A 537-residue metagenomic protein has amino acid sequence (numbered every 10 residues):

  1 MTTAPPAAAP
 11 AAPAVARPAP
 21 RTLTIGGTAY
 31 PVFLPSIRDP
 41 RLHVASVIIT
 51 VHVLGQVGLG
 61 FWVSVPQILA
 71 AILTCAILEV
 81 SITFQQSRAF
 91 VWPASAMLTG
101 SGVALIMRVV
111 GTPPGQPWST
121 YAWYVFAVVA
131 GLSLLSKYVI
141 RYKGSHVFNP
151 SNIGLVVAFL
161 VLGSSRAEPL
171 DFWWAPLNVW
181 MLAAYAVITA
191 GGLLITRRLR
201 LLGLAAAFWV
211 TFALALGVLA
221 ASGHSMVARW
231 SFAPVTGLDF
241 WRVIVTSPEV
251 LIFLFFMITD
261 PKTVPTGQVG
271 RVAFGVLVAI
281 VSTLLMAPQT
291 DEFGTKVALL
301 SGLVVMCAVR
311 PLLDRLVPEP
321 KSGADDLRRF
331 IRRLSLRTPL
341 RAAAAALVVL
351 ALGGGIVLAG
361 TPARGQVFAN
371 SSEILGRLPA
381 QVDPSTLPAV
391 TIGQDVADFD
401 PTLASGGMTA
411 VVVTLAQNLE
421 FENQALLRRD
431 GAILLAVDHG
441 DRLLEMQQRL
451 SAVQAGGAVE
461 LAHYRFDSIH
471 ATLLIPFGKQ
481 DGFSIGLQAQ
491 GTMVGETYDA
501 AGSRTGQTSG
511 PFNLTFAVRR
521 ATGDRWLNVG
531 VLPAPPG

Functional and structural regions predicted by a protein language model:
T2-Q85, N423: N-terminal signal-anchor module of multipass membrane proteins
G27-P31, G55, A76-R88, L132-H146 (+2 more regions): C-terminal ends of transmembrane helices
L59-T74, T112-V128, P169-A184, T236-V250: Structural signature of hydrophobic alpha-helical transmembrane segments
S81-V91, L105-Y124, V139-F148, S164-F172: Transmembrane alpha-helix boundary signature
W123, P176-L182, G203-A205, W241-S247 (+2 more regions): Loop-to-transmembrane alpha-helix initiation sites
R341-V413, Q417, F421: Juxtamembrane and targeting peptides
P362-E373, I475-G537: Exposed beta-sheet edge and beta->alpha loop/turn motif
L387-R465: Core segments of small alpha/beta cavity-forming domains
